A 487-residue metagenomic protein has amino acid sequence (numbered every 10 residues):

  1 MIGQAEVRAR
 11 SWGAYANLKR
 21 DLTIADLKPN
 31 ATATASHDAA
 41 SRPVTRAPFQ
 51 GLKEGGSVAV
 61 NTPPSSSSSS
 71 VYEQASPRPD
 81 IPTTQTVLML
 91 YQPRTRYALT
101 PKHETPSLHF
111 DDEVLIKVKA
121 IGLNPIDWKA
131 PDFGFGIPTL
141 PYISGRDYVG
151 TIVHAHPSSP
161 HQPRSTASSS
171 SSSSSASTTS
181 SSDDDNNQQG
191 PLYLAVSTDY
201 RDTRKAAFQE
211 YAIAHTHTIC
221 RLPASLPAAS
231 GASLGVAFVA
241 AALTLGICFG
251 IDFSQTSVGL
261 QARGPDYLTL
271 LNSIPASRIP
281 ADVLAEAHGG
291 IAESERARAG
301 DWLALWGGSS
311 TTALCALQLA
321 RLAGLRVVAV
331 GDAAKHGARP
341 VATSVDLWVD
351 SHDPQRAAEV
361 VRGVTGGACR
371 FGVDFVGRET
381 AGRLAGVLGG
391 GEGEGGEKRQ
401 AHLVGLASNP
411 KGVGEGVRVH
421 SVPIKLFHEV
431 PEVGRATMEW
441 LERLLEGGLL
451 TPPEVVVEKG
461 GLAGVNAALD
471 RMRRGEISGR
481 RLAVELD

Functional and structural regions predicted by a protein language model:
I2, G13, K19-N30, H37-D38 (+7 more regions): Glycine-rich beta-strand-centered segment in the early N-terminal region that forms part of a ligand/cofactor-binding
I2-E6, N17, K28, P43 (+5 more regions): C-terminal hydrophobic helical "lid"/dimerization subdomain of Rossmann-like NAD(P)H-dependent oxidoreductases
H37-S76: Fungal intrinsically disordered, low-complexity polar regions
Y148, A241, V465-A468: Non-catalytic, hydrophobic alpha-helical segments
T166, G235-D353: Mid-domain Rossmann-like dinucleotide-binding core that forms the NAD(H)/NADP(H) cofactor-binding site
Y193, L303, G372: Receiver (REC) domain switch-region micro-motif
A229: C-terminal boundary of histidine-terminating zinc-finger modules
A292-A297, A342-H428: Glycine-rich cofactor phosphate-binding loops and adjacent beta1-alpha1 units of small-molecule cofactor enzyme domains
